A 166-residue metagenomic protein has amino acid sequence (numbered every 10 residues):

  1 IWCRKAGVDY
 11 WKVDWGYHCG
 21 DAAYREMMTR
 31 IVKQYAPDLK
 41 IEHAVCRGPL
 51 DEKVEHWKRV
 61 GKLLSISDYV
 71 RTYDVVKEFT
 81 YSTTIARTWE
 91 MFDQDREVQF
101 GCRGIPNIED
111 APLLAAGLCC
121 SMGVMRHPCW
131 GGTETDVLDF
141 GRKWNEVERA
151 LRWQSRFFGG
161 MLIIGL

Functional and structural regions predicted by a protein language model:
W2-W15: An active-site-proximal structural segment forming one wall of the substrate-binding cleft that immediately precedes
R4, Y17-L166: Active-site-proximal substrate-binding groove within the catalytic cores of carbohydrate-active enzymes
